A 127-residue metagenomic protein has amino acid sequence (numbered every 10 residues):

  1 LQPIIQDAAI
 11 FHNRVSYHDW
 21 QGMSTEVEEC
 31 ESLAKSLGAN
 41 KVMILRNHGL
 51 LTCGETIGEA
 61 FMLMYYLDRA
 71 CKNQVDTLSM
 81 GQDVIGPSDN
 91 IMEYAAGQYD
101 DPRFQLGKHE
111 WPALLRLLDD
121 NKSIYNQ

Functional and structural regions predicted by a protein language model:
L1-Q127: Glycine-rich flexible loops
